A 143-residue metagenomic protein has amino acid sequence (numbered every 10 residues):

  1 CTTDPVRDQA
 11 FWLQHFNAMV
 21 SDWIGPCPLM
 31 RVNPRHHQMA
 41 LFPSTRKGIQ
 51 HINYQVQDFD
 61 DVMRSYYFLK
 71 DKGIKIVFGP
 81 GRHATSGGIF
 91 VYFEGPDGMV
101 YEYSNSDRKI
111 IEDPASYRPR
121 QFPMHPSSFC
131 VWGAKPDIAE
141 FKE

Functional and structural regions predicted by a protein language model:
C1-H37: Core segments of cupin and vicinal oxygen chelate
T2-V6, A10, Y54-Y101, N105-E143: Vicinal oxygen chelate
V20-W23, P43, R82-H83: Short beta-strand
M30-P34, S44, E94-P96: Active-site beta-strand termini and strand-to-loop segments that position acidic
R31, A40-F42, N53-Q55: Short, conserved beta-strand edge motifs with alternating hydrophobic and charged residues
H37-A40, G81: Intrinsic, low-complexity N-terminal interaction/targeting segments
P43-R46, D107-R108: A short, sequence-level motif marking secondary-structure junctions
